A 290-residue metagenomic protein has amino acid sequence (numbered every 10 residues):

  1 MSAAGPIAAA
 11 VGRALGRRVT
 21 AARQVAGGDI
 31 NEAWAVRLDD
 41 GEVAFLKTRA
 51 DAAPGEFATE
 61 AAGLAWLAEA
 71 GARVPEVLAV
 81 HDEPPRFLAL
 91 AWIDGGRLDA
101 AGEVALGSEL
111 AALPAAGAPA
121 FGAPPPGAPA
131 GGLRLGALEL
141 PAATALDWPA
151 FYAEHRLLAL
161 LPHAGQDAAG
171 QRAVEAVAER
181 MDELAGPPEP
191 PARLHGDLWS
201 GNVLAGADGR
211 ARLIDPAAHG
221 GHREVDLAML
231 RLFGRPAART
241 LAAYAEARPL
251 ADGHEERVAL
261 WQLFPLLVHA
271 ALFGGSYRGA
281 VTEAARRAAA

Functional and structural regions predicted by a protein language model:
M1-G16, R37-G41, A289-A290: Short, low-complexity, intrinsically disordered N-terminal peptides in bacterial proteins
A3-R13, A118-R193, G206: An alpha-helical support segment within catalytic cores of ATP-dependent transferases
G16-R23: Conserved N-terminal boundary motif of the eukaryotic protein kinase catalytic domain
T20, P75-L78, I214, A228: A short, local hydrophobic-aromatic micro-motif
V25-D147: ATP-binding pocket architecture of kinase catalytic cores
P141-A153, L158, P162, P190-R193 (+3 more regions): Active-site Asp-x-Gly
A259-L267: Hydrophobic alpha-helical segments that form the core of small-molecule binding pockets and/or dimer interfaces
H269-A290: ATP/Mg2+ or Mg2+-diphosphate-binding catalytic cores that bind nucleotide phosphates or diphosphates via glycine-rich
